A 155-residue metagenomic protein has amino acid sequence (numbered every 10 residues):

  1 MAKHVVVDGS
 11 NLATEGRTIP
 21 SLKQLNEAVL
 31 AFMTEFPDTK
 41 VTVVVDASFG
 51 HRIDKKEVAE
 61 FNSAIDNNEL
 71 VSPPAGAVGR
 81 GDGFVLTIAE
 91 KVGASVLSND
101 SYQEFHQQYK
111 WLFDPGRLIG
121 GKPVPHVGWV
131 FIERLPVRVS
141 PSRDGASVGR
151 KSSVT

Functional and structural regions predicted by a protein language model:
M1-K3: Acidic, polar low-complexity linker/tail segments
V5-V7, L12-T18, N26-T155: Nuclease catalytic cores that cleave nucleic-acid phosphodiester bonds, predominantly acidic two-metal-ion
